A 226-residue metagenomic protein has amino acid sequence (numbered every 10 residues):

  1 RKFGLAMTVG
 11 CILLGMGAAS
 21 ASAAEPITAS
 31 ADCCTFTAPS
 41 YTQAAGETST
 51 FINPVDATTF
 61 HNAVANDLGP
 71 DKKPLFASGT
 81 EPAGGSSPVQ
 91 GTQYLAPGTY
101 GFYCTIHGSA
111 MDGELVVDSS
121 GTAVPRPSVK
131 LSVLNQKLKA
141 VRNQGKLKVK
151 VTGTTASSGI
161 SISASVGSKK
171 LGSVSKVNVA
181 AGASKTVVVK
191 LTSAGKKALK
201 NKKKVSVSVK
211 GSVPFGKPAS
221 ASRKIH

Functional and structural regions predicted by a protein language model:
A6-M16: Bacterial N-terminal signal peptides
A21-L131: Extracytoplasmic copper-binding redox domains, predominantly the cupredoxin/blue-copper superfamily
I52-D56, T152-T154, T192: Acidic, Ser/Thr
P54, T105-S109, T192, K210-G216: Beta-strand-rich extracellular modules
T80-S86, V177-K185: Short proline/glycine- and polar residue-rich coil/turn motifs
S87-Q93, S184-S193: Exposed aromatic-hydrophobic patches
A96-Y100, G195-V207: Short glycine/proline/serine/threonine-rich loop/turn segments at secondary-structure transition edges
P125-V174, K203-H226: Extracellular glycosylation-rich, acidic/polar low-complexity regions of adhesion- and matrix-associated proteins
